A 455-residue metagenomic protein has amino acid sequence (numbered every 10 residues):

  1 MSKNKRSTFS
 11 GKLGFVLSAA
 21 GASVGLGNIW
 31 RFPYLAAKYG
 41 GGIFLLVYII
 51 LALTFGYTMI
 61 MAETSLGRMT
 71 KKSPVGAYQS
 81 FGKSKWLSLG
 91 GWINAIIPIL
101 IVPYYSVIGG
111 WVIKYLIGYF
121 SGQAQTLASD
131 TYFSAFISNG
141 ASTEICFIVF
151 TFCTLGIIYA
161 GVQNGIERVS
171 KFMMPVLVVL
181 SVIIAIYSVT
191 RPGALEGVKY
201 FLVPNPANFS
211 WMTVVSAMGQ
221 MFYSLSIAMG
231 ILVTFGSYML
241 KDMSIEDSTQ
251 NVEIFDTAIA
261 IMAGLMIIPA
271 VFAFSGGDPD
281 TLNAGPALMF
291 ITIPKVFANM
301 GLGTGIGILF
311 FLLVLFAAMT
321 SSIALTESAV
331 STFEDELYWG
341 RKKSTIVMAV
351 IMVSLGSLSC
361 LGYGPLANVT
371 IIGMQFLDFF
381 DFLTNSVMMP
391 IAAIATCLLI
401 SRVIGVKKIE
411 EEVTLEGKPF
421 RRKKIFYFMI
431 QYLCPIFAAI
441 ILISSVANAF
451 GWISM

Functional and structural regions predicted by a protein language model:
M1-W30, M59-T64, R68-F81, K85-L89 (+2 more regions): Membrane-interface "cap" regions at the ends of multi-pass membrane proteins
S2, G76, G109-S138, M239-D242 (+6 more regions): Helix-loop-helix connectors at the membrane interface of multi-pass transporters/channels
S2-K5, F9, E167, K171-M319 (+1 more regions): Membrane-embedded translocation segments of transport machinery
K3-R6, Y34-Y39, P74-I93, S106-Q163 (+5 more regions): Inter-helical loop and helix-membrane interface segments of multi-pass membrane transporters/permeases
T8-A19, I43-V47, K85-I99, I145-F150 (+6 more regions): Select transmembrane alpha-helical segments in multipass membrane proteins
G11-L51, G236, D247-Q250, I254-T257 (+2 more regions): Transmembrane helix-boundary motif of multi-pass solute transporters/channels
A36-A62, S142, N385-A392: Extracellular loop-to-transmembrane helix junctions
L377-L398, R421-M455: A generic transmembrane alpha-helix motif of multi-pass inner-membrane proteins
